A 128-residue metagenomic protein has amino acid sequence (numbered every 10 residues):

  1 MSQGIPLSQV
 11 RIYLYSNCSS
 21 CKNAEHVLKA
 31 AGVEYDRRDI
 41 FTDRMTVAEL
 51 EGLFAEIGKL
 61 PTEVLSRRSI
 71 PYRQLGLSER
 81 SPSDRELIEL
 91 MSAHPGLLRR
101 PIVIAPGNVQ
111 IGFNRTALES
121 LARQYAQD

Functional and structural regions predicted by a protein language model:
S2-A31, Y35-I40: Local sequence-structure signature of Cys/Sec-based thiol-disulfide redox active-site neighborhoods
T42-D128: Thiol/selenol-based redox catalytic cores and closely related redox-interacting motifs
